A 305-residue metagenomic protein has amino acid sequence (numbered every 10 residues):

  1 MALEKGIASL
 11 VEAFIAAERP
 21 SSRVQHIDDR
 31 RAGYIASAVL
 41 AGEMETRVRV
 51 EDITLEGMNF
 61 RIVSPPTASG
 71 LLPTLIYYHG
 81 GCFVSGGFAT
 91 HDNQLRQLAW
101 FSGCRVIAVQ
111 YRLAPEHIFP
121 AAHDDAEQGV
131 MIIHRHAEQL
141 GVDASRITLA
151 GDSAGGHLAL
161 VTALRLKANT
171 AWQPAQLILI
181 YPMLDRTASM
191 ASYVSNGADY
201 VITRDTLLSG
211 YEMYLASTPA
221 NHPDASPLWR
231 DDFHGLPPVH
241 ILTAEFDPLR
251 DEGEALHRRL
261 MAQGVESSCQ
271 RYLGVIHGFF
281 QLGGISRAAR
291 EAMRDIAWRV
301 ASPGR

Functional and structural regions predicted by a protein language model:
M1-T67, R305: A glycine/proline-hinged amphipathic helix-loop "lid/cap" segment that gates access to hydrophobic ligand pockets
L71-G81: Short beta-strand element of the alpha/beta-hydrolase
A89-A108: Short amphipathic alpha-helix adjacent to the substrate-entry channel of hydrolases
H134-L149: Gly/Ser-rich "nucleophile elbow"/oxyanion-hole loop immediately N-terminal to the catalytic nucleophile in hydrolases
G151, G155, A159: Gly/Ala-rich beta-loop-alpha elbow adjacent to hydrolase catalytic centers
L164-P219: Hydrolase active-site cap/lid region
I241-T243: Short beta-strand/loop motif that positions the catalytic acidic residue of the alpha/beta-hydrolase fold
I285-R305: Catalytic active-site module of serine/aspartate enzymes centered on a nucleophile-bearing elbow/loop
